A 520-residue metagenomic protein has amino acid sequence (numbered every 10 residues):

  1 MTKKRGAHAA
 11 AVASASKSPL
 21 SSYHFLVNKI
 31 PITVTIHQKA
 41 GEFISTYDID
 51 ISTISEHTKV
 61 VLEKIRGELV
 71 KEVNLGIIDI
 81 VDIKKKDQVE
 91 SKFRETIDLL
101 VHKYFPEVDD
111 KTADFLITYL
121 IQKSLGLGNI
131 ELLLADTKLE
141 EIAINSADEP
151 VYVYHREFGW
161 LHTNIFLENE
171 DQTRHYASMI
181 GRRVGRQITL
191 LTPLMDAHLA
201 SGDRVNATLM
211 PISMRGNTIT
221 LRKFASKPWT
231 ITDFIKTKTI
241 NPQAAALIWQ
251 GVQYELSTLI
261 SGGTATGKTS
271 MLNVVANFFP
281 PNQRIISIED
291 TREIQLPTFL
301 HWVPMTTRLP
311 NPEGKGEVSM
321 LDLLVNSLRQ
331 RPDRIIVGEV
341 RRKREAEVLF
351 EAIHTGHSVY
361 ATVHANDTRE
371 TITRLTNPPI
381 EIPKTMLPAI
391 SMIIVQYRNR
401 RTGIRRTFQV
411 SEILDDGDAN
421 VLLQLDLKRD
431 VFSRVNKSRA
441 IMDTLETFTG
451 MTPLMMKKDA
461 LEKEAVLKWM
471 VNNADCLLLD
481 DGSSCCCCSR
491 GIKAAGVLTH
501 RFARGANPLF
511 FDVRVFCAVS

Functional and structural regions predicted by a protein language model:
M1-I188, L498-T499: N-terminal accessory targeting/assembly segments
E141-S257: P-loop NTP-binding catalytic core
A245-S261, S270, V274-N399: Switch/coupling sub-region of P-loop NTPases
G267: Conserved glycine(s) of the Walker
M392-K468: Conserved P-loop NTPase
L467-L498: Terminal-proximal interaction/regulatory segments of ATP-powered molecular machines
L498-F510, R514: Intrinsically disordered, low-complexity segments enriched in serine/proline and basic residues
